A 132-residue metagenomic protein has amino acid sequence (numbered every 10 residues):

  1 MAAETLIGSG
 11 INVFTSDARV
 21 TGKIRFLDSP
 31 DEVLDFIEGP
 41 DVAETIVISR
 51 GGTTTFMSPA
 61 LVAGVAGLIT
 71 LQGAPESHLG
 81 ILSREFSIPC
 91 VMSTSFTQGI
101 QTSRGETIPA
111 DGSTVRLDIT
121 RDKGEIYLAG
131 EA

Functional and structural regions predicted by a protein language model:
A3-L34, E38-T45, R50-T55, L61-G67 (+1 more regions): Acidic, glycine-rich flexible loop/linker segments
